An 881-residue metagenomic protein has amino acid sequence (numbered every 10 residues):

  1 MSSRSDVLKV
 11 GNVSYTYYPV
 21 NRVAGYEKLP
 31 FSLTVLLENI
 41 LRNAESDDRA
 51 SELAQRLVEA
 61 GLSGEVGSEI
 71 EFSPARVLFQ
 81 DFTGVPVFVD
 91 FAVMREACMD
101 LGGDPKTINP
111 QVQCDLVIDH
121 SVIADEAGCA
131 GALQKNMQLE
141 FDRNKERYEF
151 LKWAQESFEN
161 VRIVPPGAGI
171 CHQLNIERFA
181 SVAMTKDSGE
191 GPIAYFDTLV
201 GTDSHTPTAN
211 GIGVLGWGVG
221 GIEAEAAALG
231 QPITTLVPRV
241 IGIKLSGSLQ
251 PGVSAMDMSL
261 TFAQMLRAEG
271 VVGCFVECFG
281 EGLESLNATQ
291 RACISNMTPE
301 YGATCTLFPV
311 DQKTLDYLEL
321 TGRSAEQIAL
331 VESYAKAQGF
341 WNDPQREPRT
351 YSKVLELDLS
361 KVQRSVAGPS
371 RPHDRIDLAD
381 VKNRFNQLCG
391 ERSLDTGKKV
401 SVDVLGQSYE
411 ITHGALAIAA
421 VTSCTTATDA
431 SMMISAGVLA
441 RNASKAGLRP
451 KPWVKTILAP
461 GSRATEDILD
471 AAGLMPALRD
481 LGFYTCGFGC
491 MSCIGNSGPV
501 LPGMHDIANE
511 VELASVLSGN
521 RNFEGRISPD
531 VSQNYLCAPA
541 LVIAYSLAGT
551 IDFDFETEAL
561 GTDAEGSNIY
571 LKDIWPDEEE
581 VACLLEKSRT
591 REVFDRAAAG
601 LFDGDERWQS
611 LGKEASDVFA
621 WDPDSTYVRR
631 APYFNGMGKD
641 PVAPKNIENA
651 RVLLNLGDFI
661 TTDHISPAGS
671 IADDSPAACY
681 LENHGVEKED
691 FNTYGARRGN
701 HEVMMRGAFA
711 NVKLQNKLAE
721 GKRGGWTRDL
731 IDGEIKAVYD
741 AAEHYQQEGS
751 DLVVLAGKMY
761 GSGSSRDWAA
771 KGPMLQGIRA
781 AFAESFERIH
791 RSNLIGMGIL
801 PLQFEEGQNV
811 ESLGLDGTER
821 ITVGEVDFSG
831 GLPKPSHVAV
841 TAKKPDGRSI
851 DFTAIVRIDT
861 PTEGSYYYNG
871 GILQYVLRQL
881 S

Functional and structural regions predicted by a protein language model:
M1-R76, V87, D115, Y627 (+1 more regions): Acidic/polar, glycine-rich intrinsically disordered N-terminal extensions of enzymes
E45-S248, A255-L260, R364-A367, V381 (+12 more regions): Long, structured ligand/cofactor-binding scaffold of large enzymes
S73, F91-E146, E277-L394, T557-A620 (+3 more regions): Terminal amphipathic helices with adjacent charged low-complexity linkers/tails
E190-A335, W341, M432, A440-P452 (+4 more regions): Mobile "lid/hinge" segments at catalytic clefts and subdomain interfaces of large enzymes
F279-S285, N520, E743, Q747-E787: Extracellular/luminal Protease-associated
D563-E578, R791-Y866: Acidic, glycine-rich flexible loop/linker segments
E614-D690: Segments forming glycine/polar-rich beta-alpha architectures that bind adenosine-containing cofactors
